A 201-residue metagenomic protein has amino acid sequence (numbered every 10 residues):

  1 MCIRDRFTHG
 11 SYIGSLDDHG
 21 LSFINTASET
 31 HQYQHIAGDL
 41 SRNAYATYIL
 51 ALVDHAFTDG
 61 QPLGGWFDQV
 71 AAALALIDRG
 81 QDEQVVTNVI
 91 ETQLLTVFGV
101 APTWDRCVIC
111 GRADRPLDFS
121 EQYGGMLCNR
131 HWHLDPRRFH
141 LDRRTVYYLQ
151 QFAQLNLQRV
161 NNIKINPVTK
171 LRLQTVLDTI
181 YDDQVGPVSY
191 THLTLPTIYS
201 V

Functional and structural regions predicted by a protein language model:
M1-D5, T191-T197: Conserved small/polar residues in nucleotide/adenosyl-binding loops
R4-D68: A surface-exposed, charged beta-strand/loop segment in the N-terminal or early-internal portion of soluble proteins
S28-Q34, D68-I77, L155-N162: Short amphipathic alpha-helical segments and their helix-coil junctions
L52-T103, N166: A broadly conserved sequence feature marking short terminus-proximal activation segments in nucleic acid-centric
H55-A56, L76-I77, I180-D183, I198: Alpha-helix C-capping/helix-to-loop hinge sites
V85-L193: C-terminal, charged interaction/regulatory segments at domain termini
